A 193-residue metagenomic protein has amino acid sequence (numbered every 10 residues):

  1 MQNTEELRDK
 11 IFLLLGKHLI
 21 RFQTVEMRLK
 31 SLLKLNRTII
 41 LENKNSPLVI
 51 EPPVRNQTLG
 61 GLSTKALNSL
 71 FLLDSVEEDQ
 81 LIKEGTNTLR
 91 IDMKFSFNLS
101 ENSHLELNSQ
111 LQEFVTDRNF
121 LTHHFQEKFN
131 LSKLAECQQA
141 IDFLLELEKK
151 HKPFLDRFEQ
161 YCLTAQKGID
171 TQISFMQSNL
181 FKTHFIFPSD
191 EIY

Functional and structural regions predicted by a protein language model:
M1-L19, F175, L180-F187: Charged alpha-helical initiation segments
N3-K17, L99-Q110, E136-Q139, F143-K150: Non-transmembrane, amphipathic alpha-helical segments
L14-R37: Short, hydrophobic, well-ordered secondary-structure elements
G16-L19, Q23, Q112-N119, L145 (+1 more regions): Generic structural signal for well-ordered, non-transmembrane alpha-helical segments in soluble/cytosolic regions
L32, N36-I39, F125-S132, F158 (+2 more regions): Secondary-structure edge/capping motif, primarily at the C-terminal ends of alpha-helices and the immediately following
I40-S109, V115-F129: Flexible secondary-structure boundary motifs
P53, P188-E191: Ser/Thr/Pro-rich, acidic low-complexity intrinsically disordered regulatory segments
Q138-F181: Amphipathic, Lys/Arg-enriched alpha-helical patches that create a basic surface for binding polyanionic ligands
